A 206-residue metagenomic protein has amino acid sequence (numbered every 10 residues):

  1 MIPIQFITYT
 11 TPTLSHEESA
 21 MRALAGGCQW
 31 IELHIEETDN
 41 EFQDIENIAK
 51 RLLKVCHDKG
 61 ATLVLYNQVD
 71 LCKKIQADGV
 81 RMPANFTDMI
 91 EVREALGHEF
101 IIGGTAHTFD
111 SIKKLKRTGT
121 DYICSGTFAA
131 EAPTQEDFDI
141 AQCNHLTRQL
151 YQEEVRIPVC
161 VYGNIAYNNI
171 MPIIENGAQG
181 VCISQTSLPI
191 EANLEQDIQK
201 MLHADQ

Functional and structural regions predicted by a protein language model:
M1-G79, F86-T87, A95-D121, F138 (+3 more regions): Conserved N-terminal beta1-alpha1 strand-loop-helix module at the mouth
E37-T38, A129-E131: A short, flexible beta-alpha/helix-coil linker loop
P83, D121-F128: Non-cysteine beta-strand/loop elements that form the S-adenosyl-L-methionine
T87-I90, E131-A132: A short, polar/charged loop-to-alpha-helix boundary motif
I90, R148-Q149: Active-site phosphate/pyrophosphate- and oxyanion-stabilizing loops and adjacent acidic/basic residues in soluble
P133-H145: Shared catalytic-loop signature of beta/alpha-barrel
Y151-E154: Conserved phosphotransfer cores of two-component systems
V181-I183: Acidic, Mg2+-coordinating phosphoryl-transfer loop and its flanking beta/alpha structural elements, shared across
